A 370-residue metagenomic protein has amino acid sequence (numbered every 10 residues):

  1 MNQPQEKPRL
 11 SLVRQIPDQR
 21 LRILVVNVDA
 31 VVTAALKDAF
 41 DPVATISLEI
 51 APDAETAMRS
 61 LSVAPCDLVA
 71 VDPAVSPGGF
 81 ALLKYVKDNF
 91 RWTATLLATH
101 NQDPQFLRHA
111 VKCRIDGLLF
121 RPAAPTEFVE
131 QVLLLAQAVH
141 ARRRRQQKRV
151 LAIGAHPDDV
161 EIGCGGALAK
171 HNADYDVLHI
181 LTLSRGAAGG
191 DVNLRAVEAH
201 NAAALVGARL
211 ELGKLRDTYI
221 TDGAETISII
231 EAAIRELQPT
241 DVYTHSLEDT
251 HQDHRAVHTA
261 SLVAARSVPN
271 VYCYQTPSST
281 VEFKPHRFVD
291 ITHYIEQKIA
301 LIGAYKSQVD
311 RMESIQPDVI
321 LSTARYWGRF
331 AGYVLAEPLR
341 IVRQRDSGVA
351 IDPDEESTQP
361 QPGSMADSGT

Functional and structural regions predicted by a protein language model:
Q19-V32, L36-F40, L48-I50, A57 (+1 more regions): Conserved acidic segment of CheY-like receiver
L24, A74, W92-Q102: A short, hydrophobic beta-strand element within the central beta-sheet of small alpha/beta folds
D53, L134-L237, P360: Active-site rim/loop-helix segments in enzyme catalytic domains that contact anionic ligands
A54, L68-V86: Conserved phosphotransfer microenvironments
S62-A64, V86-W92, C113: Conserved phosphotransfer cores of two-component systems
A81, N101-G117: Alpha4 helix (beta4-alpha4-beta5 surface) of REC/receiver domains from two-component response regulators
F90, A110, A136-L151, T221-T370: Metal-dependent de-N-acetylase/amidase catalytic core
A123-V132: C-terminal output helix
